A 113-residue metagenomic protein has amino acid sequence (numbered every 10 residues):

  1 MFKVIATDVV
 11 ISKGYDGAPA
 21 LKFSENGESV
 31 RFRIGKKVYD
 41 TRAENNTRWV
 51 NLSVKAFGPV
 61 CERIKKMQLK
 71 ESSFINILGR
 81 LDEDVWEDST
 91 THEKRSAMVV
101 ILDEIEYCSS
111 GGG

Functional and structural regions predicted by a protein language model:
M1-G113: Single-stranded nucleic acid-binding surfaces, predominantly the OB-fold ssDNA-binding core
